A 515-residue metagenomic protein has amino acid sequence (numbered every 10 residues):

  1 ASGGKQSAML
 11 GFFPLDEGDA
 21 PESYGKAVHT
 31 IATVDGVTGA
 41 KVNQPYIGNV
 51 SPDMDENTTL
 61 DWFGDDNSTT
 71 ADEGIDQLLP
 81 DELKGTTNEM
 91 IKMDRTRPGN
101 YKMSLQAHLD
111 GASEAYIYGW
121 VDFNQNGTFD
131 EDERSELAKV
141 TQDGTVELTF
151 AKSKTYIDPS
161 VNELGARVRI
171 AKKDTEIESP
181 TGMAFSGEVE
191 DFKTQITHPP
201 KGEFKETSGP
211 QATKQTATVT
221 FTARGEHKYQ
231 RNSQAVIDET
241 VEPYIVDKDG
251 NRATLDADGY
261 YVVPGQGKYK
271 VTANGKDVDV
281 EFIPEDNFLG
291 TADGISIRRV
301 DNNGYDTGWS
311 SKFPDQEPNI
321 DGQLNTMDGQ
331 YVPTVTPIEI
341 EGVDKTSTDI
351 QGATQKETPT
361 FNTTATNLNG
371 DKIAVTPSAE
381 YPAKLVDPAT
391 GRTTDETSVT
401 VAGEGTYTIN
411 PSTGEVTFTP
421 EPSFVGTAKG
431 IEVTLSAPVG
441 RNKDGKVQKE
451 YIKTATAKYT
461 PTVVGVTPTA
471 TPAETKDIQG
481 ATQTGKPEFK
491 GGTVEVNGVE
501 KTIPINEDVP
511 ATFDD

Functional and structural regions predicted by a protein language model:
A1-K201, F221-N232: A broad "non-catalytic interaction surface" signal
L15, P243, Y261, G267-Y269 (+8 more regions): Conserved positions within tandem-repeat grammars
D19, A27, V37-D76, P80-D81 (+3 more regions): Change to "...patches in solvent-exposed regions of secreted, membrane-anchored, or virion-exposed structural
D19-E22, T197-V236, V300-A379, S436-E507 (+1 more regions): Extracellular interdomain linkers/hinges and stalk-like, low-complexity segments in secreted or single-pass
G99-Y101, A115-Y116, T213-A217, G290-S296 (+3 more regions): Short, solvent-exposed loop/turn segments enriched in Ser/Thr/Gly
Q106-A112, R224-E226, E285-N287, T364 (+2 more regions): Short solvent-exposed strand-capping/beta-turn motif centered on an Asx-Ser/Thr pair
F123-N126, G259-D328, E396-A455, F513-D515: Acidic, turn/loop-rich segments in luminal/extracellular domains of secretory-pathway and cell-surface proteins
K248, I283, T291, I295 (+13 more regions): Tandem-repeat architecture and repeat-register "anchor" residues
